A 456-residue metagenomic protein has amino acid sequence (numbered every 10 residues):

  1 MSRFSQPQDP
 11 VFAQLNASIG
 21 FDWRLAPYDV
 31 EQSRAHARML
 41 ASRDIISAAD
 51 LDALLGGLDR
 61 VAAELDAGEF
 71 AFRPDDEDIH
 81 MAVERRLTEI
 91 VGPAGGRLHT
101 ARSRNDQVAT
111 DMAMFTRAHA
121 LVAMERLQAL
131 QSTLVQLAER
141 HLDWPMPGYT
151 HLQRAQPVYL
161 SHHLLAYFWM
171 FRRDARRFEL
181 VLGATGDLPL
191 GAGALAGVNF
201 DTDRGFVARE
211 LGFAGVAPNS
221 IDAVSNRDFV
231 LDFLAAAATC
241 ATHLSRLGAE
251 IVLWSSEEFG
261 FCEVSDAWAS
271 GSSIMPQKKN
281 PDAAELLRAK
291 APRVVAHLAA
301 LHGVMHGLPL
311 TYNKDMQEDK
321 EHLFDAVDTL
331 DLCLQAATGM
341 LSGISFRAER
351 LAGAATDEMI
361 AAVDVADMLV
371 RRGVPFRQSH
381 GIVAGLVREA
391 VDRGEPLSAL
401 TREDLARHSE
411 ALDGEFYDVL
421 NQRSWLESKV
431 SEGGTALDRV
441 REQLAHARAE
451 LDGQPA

Functional and structural regions predicted by a protein language model:
M1-G197, T202-A208, S270-G271, D282 (+4 more regions): A helix-coil-helix interface module used to build multimeric assemblies and to scaffold catalytic/cofactor sites
M1-Q32, P93-A94, M275-A456: Glycine-rich cofactor/substrate-binding loops
S33, H80, E84, V230-F233 (+2 more regions): Short runs of predominantly hydrophobic/aromatic residues within well-ordered alpha helices that form helix-helix
A37, L58, L134, A237 (+3 more regions): Short alpha-helical scaffolding segments that buttress acidic/His motifs in well-ordered protein cores
A41, L65, A138, L247 (+4 more regions): Hydrophobic residues in alpha-helical segments
I45-I46, F70, F259-G260, P375 (+1 more regions): Conserved hydrophobic residue
M112-T116, A120, M124, E139 (+5 more regions): Charged, flexible cofactor/metal-binding loops and thiol motifs
